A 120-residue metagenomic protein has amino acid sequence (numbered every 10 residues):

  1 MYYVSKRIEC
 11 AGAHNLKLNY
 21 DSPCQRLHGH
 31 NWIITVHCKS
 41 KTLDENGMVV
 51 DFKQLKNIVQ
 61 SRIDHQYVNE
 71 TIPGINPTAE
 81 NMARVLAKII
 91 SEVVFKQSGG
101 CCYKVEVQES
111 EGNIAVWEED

Functional and structural regions predicted by a protein language model:
M1-D120: Charge-rich, low-complexity N-terminal segments
